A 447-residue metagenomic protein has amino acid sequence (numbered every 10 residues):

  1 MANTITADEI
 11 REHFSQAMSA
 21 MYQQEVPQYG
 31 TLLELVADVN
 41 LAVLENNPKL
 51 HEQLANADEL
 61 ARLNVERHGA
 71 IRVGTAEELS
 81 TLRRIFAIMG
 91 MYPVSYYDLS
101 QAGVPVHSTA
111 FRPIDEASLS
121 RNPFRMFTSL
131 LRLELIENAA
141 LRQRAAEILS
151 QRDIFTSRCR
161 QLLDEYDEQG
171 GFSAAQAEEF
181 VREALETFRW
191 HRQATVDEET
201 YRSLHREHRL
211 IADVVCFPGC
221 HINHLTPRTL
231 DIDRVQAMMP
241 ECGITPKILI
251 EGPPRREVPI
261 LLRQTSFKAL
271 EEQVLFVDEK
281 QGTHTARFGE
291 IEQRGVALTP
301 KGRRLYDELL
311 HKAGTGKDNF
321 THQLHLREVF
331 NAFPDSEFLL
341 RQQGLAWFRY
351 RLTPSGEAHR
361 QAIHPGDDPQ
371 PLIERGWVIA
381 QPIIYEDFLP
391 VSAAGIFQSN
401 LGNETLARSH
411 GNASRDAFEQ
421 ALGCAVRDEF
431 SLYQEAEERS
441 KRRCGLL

Functional and structural regions predicted by a protein language model:
M1-L447: Extended, well-ordered protein cores
